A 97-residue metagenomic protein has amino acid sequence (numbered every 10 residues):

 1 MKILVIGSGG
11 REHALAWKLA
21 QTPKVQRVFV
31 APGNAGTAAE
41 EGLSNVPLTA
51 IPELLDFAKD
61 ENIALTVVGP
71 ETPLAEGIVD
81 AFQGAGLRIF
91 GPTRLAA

Functional and structural regions predicted by a protein language model:
M1-L95: ATP-binding N-terminal substructure of ATP-dependent carboxylate-amine bond-forming enzymes
